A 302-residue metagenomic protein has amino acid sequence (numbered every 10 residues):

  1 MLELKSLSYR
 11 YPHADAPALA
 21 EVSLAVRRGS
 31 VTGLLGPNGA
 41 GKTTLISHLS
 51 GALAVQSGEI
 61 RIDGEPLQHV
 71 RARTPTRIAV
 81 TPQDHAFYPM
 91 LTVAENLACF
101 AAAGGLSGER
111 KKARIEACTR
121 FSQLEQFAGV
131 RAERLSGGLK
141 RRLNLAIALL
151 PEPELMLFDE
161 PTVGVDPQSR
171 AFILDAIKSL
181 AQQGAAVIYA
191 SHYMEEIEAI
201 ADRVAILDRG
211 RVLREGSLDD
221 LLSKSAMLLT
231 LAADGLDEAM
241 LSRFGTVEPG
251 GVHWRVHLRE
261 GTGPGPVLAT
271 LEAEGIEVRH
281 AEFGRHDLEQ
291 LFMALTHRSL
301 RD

Functional and structural regions predicted by a protein language model:
M1-L4, S8-E21, V70-R71: A short, flexible loop at the N-terminus of ABC-type nucleotide-binding domains that lies
S50: Helix-to-loop junction immediately C-terminal to a conserved catalytic motif
G58-H69, R73-T74: Conserved ABC transporter NBD signature motif
A98, A102, E109-F127: Conserved ABC ATPase "signature" region
M156-E160: Catalytic Walker B motif of ABC-type/P-loop ATPase nucleotide-binding domains
L174-R259: ABC transporter nucleotide-binding domain
A226-R298, D302: Short, charged/small-residue-rich alpha-helical element at the C-terminal edge of ABC transporter nucleotide-binding
